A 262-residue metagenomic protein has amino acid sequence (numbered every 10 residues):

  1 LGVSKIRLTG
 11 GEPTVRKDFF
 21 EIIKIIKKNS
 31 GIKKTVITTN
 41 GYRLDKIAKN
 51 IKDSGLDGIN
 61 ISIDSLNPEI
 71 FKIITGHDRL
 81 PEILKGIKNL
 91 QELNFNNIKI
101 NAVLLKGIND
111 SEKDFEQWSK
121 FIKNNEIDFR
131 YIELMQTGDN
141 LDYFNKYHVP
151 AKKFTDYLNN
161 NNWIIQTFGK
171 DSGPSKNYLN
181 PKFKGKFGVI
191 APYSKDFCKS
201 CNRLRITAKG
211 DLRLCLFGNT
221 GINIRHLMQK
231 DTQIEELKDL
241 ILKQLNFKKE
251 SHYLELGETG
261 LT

Functional and structural regions predicted by a protein language model:
L1-L8, E12-R130: Radical SAM/AdoMet-radical enzyme domain recognition
Q117-N124, L134-T262: Auxiliary Fe-S-binding modules of radical SAM enzymes
